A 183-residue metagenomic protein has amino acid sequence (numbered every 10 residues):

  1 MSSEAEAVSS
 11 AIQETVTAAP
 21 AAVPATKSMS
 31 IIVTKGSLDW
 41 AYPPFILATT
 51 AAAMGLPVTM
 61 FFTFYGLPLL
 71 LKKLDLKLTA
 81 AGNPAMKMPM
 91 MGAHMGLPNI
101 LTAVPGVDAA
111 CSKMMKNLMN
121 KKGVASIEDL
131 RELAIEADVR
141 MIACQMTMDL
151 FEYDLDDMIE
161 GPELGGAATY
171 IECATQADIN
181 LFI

Functional and structural regions predicted by a protein language model:
S2-A21: Positively charged, low-complexity intrinsically disordered leader regions
I31-A41, L70-L71, L118-K122: Short, glycine-rich nucleotide/cofactor-binding loops
Y42-G55, M60: Histidine-anchored nucleotide/phosphate-binding helix
V58-F64, I142-C144: Short internal beta-strands
F64-P68, M148: Short beta-alpha junction loops
L70-A80: Glycine-rich loop at the start of a catalytic domain that most often binds anionic cofactors/ligands
L78-M119, G123: A glycine-rich helix N-cap at a beta->alpha junction
D108-G165, T169: A charged, amphipathic interaction segment
